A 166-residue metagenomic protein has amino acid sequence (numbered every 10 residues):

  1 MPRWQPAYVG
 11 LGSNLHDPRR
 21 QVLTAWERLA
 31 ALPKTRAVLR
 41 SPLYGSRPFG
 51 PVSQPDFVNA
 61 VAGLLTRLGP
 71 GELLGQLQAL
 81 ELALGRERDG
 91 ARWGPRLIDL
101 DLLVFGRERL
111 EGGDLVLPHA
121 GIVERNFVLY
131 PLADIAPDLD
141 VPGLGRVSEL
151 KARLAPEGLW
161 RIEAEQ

Functional and structural regions predicted by a protein language model:
M1-L11, L15-L97, G106-R107: Nucleotide and nucleotide-moiety/phosphate-recognizing core
F49-D56, L68-Q166: Flexible, gly/pro- and Lys/Arg-enriched active-site loops
